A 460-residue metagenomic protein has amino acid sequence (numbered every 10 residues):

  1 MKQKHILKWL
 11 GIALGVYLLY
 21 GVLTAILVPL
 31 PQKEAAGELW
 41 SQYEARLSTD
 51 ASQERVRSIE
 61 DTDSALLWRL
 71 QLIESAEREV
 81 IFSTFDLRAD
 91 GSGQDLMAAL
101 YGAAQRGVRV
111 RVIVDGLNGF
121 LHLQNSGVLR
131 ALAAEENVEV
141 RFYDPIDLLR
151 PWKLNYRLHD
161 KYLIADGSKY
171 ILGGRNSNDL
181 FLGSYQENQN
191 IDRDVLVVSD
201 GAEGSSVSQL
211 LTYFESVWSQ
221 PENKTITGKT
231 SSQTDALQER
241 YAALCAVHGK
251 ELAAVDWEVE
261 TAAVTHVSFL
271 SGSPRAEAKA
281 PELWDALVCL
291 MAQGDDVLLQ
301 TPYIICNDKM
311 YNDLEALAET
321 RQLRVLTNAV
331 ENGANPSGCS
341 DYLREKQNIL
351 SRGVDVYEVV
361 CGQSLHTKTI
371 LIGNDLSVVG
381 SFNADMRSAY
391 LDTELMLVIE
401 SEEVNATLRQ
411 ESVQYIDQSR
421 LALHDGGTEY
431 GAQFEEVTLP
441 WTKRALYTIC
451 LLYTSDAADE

Functional and structural regions predicted by a protein language model:
K2-A45: N-terminal membrane-anchoring alpha-helices
E34-S75, D86-M291, N328-G373, F382-A389 (+1 more regions): HKD-type phospholipase D/PLD-like phosphodiesterase module
R106-V108, E319-Q322: A short helix->loop->beta-strand "cap" motif at the edges of active sites that frequently abuts
G204-T227, R409-L452: Cysteine/selenocysteine-centered motifs that mediate thiol-based redox chemistry or coordinate metal-sulfur cofactors
D296-M310, L314: Long, K/E/R/D-enriched contiguous segments that form extended
S351, L395-R420: Solvent-exposed soluble domains appended to multi-pass membrane proteins
Y453-E460: Conserved small/polar residues in nucleotide/adenosyl-binding loops
